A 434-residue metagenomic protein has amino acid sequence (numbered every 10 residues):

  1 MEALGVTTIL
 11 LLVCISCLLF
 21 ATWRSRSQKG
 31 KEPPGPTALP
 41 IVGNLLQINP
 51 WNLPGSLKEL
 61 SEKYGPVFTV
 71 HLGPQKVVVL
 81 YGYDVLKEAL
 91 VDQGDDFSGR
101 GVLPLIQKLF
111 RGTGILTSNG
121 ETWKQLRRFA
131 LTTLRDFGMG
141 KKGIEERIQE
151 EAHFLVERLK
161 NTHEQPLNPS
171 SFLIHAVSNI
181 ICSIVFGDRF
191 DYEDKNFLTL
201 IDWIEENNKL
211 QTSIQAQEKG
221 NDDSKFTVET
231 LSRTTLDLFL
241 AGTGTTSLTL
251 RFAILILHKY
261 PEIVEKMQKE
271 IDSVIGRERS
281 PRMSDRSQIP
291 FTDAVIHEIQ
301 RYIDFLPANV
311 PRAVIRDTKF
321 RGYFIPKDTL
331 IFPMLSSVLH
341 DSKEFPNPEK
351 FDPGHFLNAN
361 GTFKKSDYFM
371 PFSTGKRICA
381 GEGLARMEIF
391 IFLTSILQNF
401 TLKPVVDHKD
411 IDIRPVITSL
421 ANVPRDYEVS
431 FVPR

Functional and structural regions predicted by a protein language model:
M1-Q28, N179: Terminal signal-anchor or tail-anchor transmembrane helices that tether membrane-associated enzymes to cellular
K29-I144, N168-P169, L173-S183, N196-A216 (+1 more regions): Cytochrome P450 substrate-recognition site 1
L45-G65, S280-G322, S342, P433: Conserved cytochrome P450 K-helix E-x-x-R motif and the immediately C-terminal K′/meander segment
G99-Q107, K141-L250, K266, V416: Cytochrome P450 heme-thiolate monooxygenase catalytic core
V177, I181, G220-E270, I299 (+4 more regions): Central I-helix of cytochrome P450 enzymes
P261-I263, E382-L420: Cytochrome P450 heme-binding "Cys pocket" and the immediately downstream C-terminal segment
P333-G361: Conserved cytochrome P450 K-helix/beta-meander segment immediately N-terminal to the heme-binding cysteine loop
A359-I389, P415-V416: Cytochrome P450 heme-thiolate "Cys pocket" and heme-binding signature region
